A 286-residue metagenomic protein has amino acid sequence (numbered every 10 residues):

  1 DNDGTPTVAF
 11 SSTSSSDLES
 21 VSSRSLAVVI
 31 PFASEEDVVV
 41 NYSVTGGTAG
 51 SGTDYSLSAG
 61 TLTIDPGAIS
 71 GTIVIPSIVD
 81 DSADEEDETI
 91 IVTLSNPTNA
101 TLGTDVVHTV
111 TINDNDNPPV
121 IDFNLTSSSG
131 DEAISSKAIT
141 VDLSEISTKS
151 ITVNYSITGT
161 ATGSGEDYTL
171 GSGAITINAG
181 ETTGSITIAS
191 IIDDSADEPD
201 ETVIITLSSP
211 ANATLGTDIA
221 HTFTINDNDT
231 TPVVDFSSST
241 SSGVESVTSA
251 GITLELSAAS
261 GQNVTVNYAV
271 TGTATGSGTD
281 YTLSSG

Functional and structural regions predicted by a protein language model:
D1-G286: Short boundary segments that mark the start of a structured unit
